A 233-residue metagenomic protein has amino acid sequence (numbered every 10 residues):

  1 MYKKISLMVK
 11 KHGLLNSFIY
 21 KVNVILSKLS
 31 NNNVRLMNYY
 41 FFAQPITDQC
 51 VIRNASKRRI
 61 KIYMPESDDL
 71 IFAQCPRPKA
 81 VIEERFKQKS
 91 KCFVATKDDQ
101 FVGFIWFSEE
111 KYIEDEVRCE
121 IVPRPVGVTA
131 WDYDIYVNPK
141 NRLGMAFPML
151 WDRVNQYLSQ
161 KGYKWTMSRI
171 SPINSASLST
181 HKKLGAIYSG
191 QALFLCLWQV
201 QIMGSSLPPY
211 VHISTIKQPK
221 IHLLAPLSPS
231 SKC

Functional and structural regions predicted by a protein language model:
M1-A73, K79-V81: Acyl-donor-binding surface of acyltransferase catalytic domains
F42, I187-I202: Conserved catalytic-core motifs of GNAT/GCN5-like acyltransferases
A80-E84, R118-C119: Catalytic micro-motifs at enzyme active sites that drive phosphoryl/nucleotidyl and oxygen chemistry
Q88, T96, Q100, F104-A130 (+1 more regions): Conserved acyl-donor/pantetheine-binding loop and adjacent beta-alpha core of acyl/acetyltransferases and related
W131-Q160, S179, K183: Conserved acetyl-CoA-binding loop-helix of GNAT-fold acetyltransferases
L158-I170: Conserved GNAT acetyl-CoA-binding A-motif
P172-G190: Conserved active-site alpha-helix within GNAT-family acetyltransferase domains
K217-C233: Long, compositionally biased intrinsically disordered regions
